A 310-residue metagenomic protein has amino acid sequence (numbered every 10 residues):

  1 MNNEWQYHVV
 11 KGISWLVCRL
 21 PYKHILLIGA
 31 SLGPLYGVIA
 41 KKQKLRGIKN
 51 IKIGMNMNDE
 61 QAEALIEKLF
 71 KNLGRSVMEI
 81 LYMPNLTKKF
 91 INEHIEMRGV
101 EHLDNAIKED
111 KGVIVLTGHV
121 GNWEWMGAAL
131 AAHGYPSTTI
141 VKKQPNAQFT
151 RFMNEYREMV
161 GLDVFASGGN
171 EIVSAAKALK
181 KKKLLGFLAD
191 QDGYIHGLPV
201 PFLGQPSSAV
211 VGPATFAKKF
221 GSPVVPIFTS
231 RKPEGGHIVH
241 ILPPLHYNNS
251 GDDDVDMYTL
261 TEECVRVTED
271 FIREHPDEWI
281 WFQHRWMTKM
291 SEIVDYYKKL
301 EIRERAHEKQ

Functional and structural regions predicted by a protein language model:
M1-T117, M159: Membrane-anchoring hydrophobic helices of lipid-metabolizing enzymes
G12, H24, G47, M126 (+4 more regions): Hydrophobic alpha-helical segments typical of transmembrane helices and their membrane-interface/capping positions
I39, M57, Q61-E67, N105 (+2 more regions): Non-catalytic C-terminal accessory region of glycerolipid acyltransferases and related lyso-lipid remodeling enzymes
N72, E109-G169, A175, I195-L198: Catalytic core of membrane glycerolipid acyltransferases/transacylases, capturing the structured, soluble-facing
V77-L81, T117-G121, C264-V267, F271: Juxtamembrane/interfacial segments around transmembrane helices
F90-I95, K142, G161-S167, L203-G204 (+1 more regions): Short, flexible loop segments at the rims of nucleotide/cofactor-binding pockets, characterized by
